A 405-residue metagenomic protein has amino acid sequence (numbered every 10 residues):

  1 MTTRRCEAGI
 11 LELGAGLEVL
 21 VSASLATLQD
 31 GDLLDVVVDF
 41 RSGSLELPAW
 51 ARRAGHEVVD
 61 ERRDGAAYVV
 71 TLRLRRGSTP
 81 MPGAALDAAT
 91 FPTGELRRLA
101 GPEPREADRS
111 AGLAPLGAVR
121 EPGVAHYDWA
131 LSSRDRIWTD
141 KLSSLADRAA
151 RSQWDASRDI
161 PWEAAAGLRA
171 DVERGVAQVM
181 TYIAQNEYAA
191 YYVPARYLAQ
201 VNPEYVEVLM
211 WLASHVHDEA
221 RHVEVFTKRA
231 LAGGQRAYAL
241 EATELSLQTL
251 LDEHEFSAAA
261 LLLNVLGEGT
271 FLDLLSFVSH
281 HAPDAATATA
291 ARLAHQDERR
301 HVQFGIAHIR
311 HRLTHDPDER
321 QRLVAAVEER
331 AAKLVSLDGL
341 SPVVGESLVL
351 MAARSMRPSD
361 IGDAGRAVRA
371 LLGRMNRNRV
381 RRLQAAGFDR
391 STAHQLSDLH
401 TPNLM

Functional and structural regions predicted by a protein language model:
M1-P48, R52-D108: Intrinsic disorder
E12-L17, G175, A189, T270: Short secondary-structure boundary/capping elements
P48, T227, S276, V380: Short glycine-/small-residue-rich flexible loop motifs, especially phosphate/cofactor-binding loops
A51, I183-Y191, L212-A230, L261-L272 (+3 more regions): Alpha-helical transition-metal enzyme core signature, strongest for iron centers
P80-M210, L231, Q235-R236, H254 (+2 more regions): Terminal targeting/low-complexity segments that flank the catalytic cores of oxidoreductases
A195-A199, S276-S279, R292, I306 (+1 more regions): Amphipathic alpha-helical segments within well-ordered protein domains
K228-R299, E329: Active-site-proximal alpha-helical scaffolds that flank and shape metal-associated catalytic sites
Y238, A285-A291, A307-L323: Short acidic alpha-helical/loop segments enriched in Asp/Glu that coordinate divalent cations
